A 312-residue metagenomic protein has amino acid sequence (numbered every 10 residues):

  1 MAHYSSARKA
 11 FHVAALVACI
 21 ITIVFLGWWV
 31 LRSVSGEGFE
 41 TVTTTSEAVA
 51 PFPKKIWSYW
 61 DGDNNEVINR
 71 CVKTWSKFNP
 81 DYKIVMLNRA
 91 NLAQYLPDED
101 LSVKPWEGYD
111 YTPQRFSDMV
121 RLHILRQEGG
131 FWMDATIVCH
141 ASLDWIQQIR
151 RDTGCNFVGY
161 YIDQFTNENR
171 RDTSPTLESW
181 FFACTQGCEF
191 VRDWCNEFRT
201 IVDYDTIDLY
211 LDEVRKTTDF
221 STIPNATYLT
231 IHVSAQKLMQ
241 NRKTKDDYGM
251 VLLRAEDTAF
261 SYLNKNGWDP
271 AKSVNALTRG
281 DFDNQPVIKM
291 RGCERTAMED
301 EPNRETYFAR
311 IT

Functional and structural regions predicted by a protein language model:
Y4-S117, A135-T312: Glycosyltransferase-associated regions of secretory-pathway enzymes, highlighting luminal stem/catalytic domains
D118-G130: Small-residue hinge/turn detector
